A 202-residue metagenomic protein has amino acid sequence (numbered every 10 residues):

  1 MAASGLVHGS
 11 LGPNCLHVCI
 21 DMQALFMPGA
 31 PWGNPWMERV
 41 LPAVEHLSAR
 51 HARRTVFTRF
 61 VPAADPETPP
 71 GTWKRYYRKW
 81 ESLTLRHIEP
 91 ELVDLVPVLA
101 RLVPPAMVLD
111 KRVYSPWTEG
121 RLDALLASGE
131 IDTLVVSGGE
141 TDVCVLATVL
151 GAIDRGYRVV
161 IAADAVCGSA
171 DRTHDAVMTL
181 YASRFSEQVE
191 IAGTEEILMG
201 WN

Functional and structural regions predicted by a protein language model:
M1-L16, H46-R53, R78-N202: Active-site-adjacent betaalpha module
P13, P31-V61: A short alpha/beta connector and helix-capping loop motif
V18-M22: N-terminal nucleotide-binding beta1-loop-alpha1 segment
Q23-G29: Short acidic, Gly/Ser-rich segments with clustered Asp/Glu that frequently serve as metal-coordination loops in enzyme
A24, P62, C167: Short, glycine/acidic-enriched loop or turn micro-motifs at the edges of active sites
P31-W32, P69-P70, A147-L150: Short amphipathic alpha-helical segments
G33-M37, W73-K74, I153-D154: Glycine-rich, phosphate-binding/catalytic loops in enzymes
R54-T55, F60-W80: Early exported N-terminus immediately downstream of N-terminal targeting peptides
